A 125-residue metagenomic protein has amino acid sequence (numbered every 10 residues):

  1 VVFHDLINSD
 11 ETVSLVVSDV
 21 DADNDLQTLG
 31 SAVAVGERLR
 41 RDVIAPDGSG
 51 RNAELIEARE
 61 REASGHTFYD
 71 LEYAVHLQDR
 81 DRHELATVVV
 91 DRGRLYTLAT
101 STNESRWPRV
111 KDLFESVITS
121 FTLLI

Functional and structural regions predicted by a protein language model:
V1-V90, L95-T97: Conserved polar/disulfide-associated segments of primarily extracytoplasmic proteins
R94-I125: Surface-exposed amphipathic alpha-helical segments
